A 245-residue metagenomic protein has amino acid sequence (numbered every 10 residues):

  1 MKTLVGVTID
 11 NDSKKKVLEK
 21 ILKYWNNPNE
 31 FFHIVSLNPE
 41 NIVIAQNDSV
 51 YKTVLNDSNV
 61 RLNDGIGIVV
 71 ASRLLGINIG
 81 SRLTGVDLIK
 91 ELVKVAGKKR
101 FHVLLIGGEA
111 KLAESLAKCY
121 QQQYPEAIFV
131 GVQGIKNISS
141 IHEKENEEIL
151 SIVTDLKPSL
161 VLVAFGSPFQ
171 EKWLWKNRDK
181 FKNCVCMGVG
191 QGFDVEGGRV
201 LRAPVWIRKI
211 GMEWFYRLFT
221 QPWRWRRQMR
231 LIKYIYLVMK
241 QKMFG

Functional and structural regions predicted by a protein language model:
M1-D87: N-terminal nucleotide/polyanion-binding subdomain common to many enzyme families
F31, F101, F181-C184: A short helix->loop->beta-strand "cap" motif at the edges of active sites that frequently abuts
N38-I42, F165-Q170, G192: Short glycine-rich anion-binding loops that position phosphate/pyrophosphate groups of nucleotides and phosphorylated
N59, V130, S159, C184: Conserved acidic residues
G67-S72, R202-G245: A transmembrane-helix-recognition feature enriched in membrane-embedded lipid enzymes and envelope glyco-/phospholipid
L75-I152, L156-K157: Conserved beta-alpha
G134-S140, K182-T220: Short, flexible loop segments at boundaries between secondary-structure elements
K144-K180: A contiguous pocket-lining binding segment that forms or flanks enzyme active sites
